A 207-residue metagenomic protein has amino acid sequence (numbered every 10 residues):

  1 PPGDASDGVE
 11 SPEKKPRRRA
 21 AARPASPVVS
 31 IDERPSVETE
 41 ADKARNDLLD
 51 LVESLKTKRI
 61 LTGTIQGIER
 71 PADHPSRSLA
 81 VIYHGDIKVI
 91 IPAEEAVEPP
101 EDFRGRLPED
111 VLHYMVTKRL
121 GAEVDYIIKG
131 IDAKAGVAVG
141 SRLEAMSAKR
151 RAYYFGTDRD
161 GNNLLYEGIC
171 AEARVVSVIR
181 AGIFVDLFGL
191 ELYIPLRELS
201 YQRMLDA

Functional and structural regions predicted by a protein language model:
P1-A207: Single-stranded RNA-binding regions, centering on S1/OB-family and related RNA-binding modules
